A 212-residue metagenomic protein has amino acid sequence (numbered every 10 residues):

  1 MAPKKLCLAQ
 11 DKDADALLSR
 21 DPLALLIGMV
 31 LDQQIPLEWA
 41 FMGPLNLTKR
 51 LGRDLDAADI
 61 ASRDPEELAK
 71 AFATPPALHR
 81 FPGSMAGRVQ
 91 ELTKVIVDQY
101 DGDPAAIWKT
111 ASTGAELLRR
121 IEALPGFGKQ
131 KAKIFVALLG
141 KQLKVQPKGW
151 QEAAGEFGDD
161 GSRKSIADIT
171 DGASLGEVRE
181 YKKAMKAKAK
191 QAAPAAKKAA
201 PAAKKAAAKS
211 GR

Functional and structural regions predicted by a protein language model:
M1-D15, R20, G114-L118, K129-R212: C-terminal accessory module of base-excision DNA glycosylases/AP lyases that mediates lesion recognition and DNA
D13-A24, I35-L37, H79-S84: Structural motif
L26-V30: Short, aromatic/basic-rich helix-turn unit that serves as a nucleic-acid recognition element
Q34-W39, L51-G52, V97-Y100, L143-K144: Short alpha-helix boundary/capping elements
F41-L47: Short Gly/aromatic-enriched secondary-structure transition segments
L51-E122: Alpha-helical ds-nucleic-acid-binding substructure associated with the helix-hairpin-helix region of base-excision DNA
